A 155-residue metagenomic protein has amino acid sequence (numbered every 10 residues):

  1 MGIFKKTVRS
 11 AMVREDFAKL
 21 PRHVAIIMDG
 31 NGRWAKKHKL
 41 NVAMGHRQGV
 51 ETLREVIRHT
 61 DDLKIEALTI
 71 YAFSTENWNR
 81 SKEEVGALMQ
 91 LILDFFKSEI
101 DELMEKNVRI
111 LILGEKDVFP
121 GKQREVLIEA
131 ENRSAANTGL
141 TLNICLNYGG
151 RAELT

Functional and structural regions predicted by a protein language model:
M1-T155: Flexible, compositionally biased loop and terminal segments
